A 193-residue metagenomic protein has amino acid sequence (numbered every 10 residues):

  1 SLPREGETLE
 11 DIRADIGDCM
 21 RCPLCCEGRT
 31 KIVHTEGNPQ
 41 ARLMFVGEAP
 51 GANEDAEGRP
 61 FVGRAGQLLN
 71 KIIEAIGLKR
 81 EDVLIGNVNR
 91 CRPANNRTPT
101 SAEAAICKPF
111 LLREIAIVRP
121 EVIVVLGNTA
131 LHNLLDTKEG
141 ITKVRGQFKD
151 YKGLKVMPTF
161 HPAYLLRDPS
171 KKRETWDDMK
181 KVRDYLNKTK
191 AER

Functional and structural regions predicted by a protein language model:
S1-R193: A polyanion-binding, active-site-adjacent surface
